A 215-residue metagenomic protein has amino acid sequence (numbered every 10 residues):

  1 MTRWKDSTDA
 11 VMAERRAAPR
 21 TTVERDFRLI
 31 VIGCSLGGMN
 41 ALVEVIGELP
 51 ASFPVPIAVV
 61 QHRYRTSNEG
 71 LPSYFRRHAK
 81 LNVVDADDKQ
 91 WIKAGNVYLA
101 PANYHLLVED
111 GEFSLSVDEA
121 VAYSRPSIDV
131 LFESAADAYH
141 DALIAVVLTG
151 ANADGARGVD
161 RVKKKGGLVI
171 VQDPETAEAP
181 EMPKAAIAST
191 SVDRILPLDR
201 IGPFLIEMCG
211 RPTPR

Functional and structural regions predicted by a protein language model:
M1-R215: Strand-loop microenvironment adjacent to phosphate/nucleotide-handling motifs in alpha/beta enzyme folds
